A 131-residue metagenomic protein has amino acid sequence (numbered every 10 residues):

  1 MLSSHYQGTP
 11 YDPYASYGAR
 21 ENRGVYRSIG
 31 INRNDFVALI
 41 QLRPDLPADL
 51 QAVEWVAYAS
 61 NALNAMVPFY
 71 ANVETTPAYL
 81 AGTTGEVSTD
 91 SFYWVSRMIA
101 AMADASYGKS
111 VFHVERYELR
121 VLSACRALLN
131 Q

Functional and structural regions predicted by a protein language model:
M1-Q131: C-terminus-biased signal that marks the final domain/tail of proteins
